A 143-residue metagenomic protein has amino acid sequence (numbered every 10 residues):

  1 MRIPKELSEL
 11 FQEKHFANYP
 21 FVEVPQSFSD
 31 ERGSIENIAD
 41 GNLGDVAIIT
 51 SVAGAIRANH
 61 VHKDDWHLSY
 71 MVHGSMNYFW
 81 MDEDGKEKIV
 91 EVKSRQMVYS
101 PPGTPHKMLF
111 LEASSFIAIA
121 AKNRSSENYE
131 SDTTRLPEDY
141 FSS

Functional and structural regions predicted by a protein language model:
M1-D45: A short, N-terminal "cap"/entry segment at the start of jelly-roll beta-barrel domains of the cupin/DSBH fold
R2-P4, L109-S143: Double-stranded beta-helix
F28-S29, A47-D65: Conserved short histidine dyad/triad with adjacent acidic residue
I35, N59, Y78-F79, S100 (+2 more regions): Short beta-strand His + acidic residue motifs that chelate non-heme Fe in jelly-roll/DSBH and cupin folds
N42, D64, Q96, T104 (+2 more regions): A generic "binding-loop/recognition-motif" signal
V52-G54, S94-R95, P101-G103, A113: Tight coil/turn sites that cap or link beta-strands
D64-M81: Glycine- and acidic-residue-biased ligand/ion/polar-headgroup-sensing regions
D82-P102: Short acidic-glycine-tyrosine-enriched beta hairpin
